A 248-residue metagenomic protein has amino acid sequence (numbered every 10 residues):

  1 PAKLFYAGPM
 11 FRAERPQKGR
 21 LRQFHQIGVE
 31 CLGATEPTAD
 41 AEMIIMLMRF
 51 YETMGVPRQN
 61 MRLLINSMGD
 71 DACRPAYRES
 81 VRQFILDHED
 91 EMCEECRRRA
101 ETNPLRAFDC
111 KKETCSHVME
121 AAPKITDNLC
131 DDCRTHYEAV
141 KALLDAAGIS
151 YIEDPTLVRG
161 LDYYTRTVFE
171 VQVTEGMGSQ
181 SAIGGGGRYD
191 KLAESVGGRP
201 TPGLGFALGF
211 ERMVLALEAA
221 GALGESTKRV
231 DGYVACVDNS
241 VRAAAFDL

Functional and structural regions predicted by a protein language model:
P1-L248: TRNA-recognition modules of translation machinery and tRNA-sensing kinases, especially anticodon-binding
